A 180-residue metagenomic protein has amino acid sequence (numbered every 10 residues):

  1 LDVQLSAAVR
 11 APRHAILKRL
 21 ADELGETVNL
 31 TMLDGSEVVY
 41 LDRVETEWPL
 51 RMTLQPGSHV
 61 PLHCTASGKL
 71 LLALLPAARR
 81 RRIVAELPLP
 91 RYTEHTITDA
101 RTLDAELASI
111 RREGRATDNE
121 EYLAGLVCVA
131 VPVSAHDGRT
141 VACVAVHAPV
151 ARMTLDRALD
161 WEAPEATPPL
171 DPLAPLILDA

Functional and structural regions predicted by a protein language model:
L1-D2, L89-P90, P149-M153: A short, flexible beta-alpha/helix-coil linker loop
L1-E45, A163-T167, D171-A180: Intrinsically disordered, low-complexity terminal regulatory regions
Q4-A11, Q55-S58, L62, A66 (+4 more regions): Residues at secondary-structure transition points
T27-N29, H59, A116-T117, C128: Histidine-centered metal-chelating micro-motifs
M32, D42-R43, L54, C64 (+1 more regions): Residue-level recognition of conserved beta-strand positions in structured domain cores
E45-T46, S67, A151: Residue-level signature for short turns and capping positions that connect secondary-structure elements
P49-Y122: Short, solvent-exposed recognition segments
D99-D179: Extended hydrophobic
